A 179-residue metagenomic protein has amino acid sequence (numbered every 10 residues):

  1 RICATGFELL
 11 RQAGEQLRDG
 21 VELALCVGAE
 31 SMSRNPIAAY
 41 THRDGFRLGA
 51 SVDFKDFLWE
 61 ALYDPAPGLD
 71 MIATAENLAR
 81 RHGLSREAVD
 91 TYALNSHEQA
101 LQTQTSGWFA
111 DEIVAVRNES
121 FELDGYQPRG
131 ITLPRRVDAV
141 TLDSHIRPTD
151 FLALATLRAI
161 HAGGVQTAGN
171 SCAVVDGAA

Functional and structural regions predicted by a protein language model:
R1-E30, A79-F109, G177: Active-site-proximal alpha-helical scaffold in enzymes
R1-L23, P65-M71, R147-A173: Conserved catalytic cysteine-centered active-site region of acyl-thioester-dependent Claisen-condensing enzymes
F7, F46, F54-F57, F109 (+2 more regions): Phenylalanine-focused residue identity feature
G14, L23-L78: Flexible glycine-/small-residue-enriched beta->alpha junction loops that bind anionic phosphate/pyrophosphate groups
D19-G45, D124-Y126, A159-V175: Charged, low-complexity, helix/coiled-coil-prone segments
D56-E60, N77-S85, G163-T167: Short amphipathic alpha-helical segments at helix-loop
A88-A179: N-terminal extracellular/periplasmic Venus flytrap/periplasmic-binding protein-like
